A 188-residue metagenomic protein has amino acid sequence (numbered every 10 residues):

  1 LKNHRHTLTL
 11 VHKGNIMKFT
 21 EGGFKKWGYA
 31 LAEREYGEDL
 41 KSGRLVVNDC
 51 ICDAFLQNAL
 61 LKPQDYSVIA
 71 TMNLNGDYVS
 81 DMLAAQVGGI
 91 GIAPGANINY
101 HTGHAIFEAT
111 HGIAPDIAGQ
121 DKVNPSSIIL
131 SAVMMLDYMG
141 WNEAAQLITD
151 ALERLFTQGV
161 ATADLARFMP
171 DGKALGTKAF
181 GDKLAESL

Functional and structural regions predicted by a protein language model:
L1-C50: Glycine-rich phosphate/diphosphate-binding loop of Rossmann-like nucleotide-binding domains
L1-K2, G14-M17, L147, E153-L188: Glycine-rich phosphate/pyrophosphate-binding loop and the adjoining helix
G14-K18, G22, L45-D49, V68-I69 (+4 more regions): Hydrophobic alpha-helical scaffolding
E21, K25, P125-I129, T177: Short alpha-helical patches at coil-to-helix transitions and adjacent helical residues in well-structured domains
W27, L31-R34, M135, A151 (+1 more regions): Generic, well-ordered alpha-helical scaffold segments in large soluble proteins
C50-Q57: Short acidic loop-to-helix transition motifs that present clustered carboxylates
N58-V160: Glycine-rich phosphate/nucleotide-binding loop
